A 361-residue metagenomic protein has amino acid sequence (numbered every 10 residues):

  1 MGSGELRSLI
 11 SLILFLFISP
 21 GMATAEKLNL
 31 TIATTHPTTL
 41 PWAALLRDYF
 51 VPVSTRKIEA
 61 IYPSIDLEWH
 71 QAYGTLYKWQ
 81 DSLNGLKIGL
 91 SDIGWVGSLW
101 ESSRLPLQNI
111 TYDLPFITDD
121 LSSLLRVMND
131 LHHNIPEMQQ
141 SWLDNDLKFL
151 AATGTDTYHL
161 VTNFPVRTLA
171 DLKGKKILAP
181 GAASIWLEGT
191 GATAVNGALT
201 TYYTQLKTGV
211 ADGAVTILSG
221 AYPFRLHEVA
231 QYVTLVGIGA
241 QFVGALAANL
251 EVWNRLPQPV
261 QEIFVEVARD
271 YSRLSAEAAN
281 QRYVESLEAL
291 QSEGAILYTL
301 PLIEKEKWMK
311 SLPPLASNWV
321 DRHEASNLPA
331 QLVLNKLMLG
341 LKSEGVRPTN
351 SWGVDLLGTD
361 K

Functional and structural regions predicted by a protein language model:
M1-L6: N-terminal secretory signal peptides that target proteins for export/translocation
S8-S19: Bacterial N-terminal signal peptides
P20-A25: Sec/Tat signal peptide C-region and signal peptidase I cleavage site
E26-S123, W142-K361: N-terminal secretory/targeting leader peptides
D119-Q139: A gly/proline- and charged-residue-enriched helix-loop-helix capping module
